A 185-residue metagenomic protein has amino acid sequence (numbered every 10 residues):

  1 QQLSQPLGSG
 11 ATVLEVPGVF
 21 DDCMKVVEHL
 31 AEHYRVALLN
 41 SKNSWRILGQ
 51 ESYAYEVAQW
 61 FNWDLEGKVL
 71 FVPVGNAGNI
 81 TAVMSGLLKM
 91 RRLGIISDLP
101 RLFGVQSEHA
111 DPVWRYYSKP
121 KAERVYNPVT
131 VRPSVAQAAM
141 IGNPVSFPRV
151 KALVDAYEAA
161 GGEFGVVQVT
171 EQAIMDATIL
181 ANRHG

Functional and structural regions predicted by a protein language model:
Q1-G8, F103, S107: PLP-dependent aspartate aminotransferase-fold enzymes
L3-D22, V26: A glycine-rich helix N-cap at a beta->alpha junction
S4, A82-S85, Y116: Short amphipathic alpha-helical segments
P6, V27, Y55-V57, F71 (+2 more regions): Buried hydrophobic positions in well-ordered alpha/beta secondary-structure cores of metabolic enzymes
G8-T12, L65-K68, A159-A160: Short, surface-exposed connector motifs at secondary-structure boundaries
A11-G18, N40-S44, L70-P73, V135-A138: Flexible, glycine/proline-enriched loop segments at strand-loop-helix junctions that form or flank small-ligand binding
G18-L38, K89-G185: Active-site/ligand-binding loops adjacent to catalytic centers
H29-G94, M175: Active-site/ligand-binding-proximal alpha/beta "capping" segment
